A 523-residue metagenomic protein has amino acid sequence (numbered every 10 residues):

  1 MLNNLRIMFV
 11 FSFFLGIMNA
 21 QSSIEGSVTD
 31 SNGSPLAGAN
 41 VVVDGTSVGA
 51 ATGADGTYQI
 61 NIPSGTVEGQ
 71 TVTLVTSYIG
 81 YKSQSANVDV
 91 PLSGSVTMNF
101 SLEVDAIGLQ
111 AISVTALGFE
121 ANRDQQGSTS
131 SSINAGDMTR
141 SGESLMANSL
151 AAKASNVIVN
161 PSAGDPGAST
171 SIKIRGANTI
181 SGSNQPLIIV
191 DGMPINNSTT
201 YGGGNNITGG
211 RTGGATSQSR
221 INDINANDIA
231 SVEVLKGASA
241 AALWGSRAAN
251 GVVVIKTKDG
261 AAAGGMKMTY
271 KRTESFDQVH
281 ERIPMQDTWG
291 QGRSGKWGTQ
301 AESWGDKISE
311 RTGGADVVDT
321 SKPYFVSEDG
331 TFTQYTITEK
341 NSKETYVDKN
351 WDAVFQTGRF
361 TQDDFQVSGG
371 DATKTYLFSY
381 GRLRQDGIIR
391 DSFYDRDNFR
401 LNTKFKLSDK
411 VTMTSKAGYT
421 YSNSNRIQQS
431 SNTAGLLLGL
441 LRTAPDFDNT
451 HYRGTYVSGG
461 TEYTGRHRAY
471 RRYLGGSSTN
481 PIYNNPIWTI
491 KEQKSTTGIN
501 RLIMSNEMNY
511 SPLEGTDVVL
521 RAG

Functional and structural regions predicted by a protein language model:
M1-S23, E68, K82-Q84: Cleavable N-terminal targeting peptides that direct proteins into the secretory/outer-membrane pathway or into
V28-S31, T129-A152, N160-G164, I172-T179 (+2 more regions): Short, polar/charged loop or turn motifs at beta-strand boundaries
T29-N32, A39-D44, T73-K82, P91-T139 (+2 more regions): Short, acidic, small-residue-rich periplasmic hinge/interaction motif at the N-terminus of Gram-negative outer-membrane
S47-V48, G53-A111, G245-R247, T257-D259: Periplasmic N-terminal soluble interaction domains immediately after the signal peptide in Gram-negative
V48-T57, S113-S141, G167-S171, T199-A215 (+1 more regions): N-terminal periplasmic "start-of-domain" segments of outer-membrane beta-barrel proteins
V96-S101, A111, M146-S149, I172-R175 (+3 more regions): N-terminal periplasmic accessory domains that precede and gate Gram-negative outer-membrane beta-barrel machines
S132, K153, D165-T170, I180-P186 (+6 more regions): Residues embedded in well-ordered regular secondary structure
S155-V157, S171, D228-S231, A241 (+4 more regions): Transmembrane beta-barrel strand/turn architecture of Gram-negative outer membrane proteins
